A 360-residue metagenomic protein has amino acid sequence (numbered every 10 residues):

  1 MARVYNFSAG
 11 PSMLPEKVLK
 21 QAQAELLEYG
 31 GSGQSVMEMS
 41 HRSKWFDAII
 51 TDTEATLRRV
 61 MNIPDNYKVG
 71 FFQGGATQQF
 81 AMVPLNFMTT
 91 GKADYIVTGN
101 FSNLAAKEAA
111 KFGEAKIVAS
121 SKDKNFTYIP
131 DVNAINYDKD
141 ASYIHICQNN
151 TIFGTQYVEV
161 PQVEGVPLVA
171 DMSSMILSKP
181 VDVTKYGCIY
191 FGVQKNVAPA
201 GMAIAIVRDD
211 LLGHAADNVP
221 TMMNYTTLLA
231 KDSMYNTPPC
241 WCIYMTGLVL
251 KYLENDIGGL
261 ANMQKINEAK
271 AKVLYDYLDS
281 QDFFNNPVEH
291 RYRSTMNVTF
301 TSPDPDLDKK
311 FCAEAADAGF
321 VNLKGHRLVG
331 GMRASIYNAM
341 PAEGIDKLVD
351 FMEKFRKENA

Functional and structural regions predicted by a protein language model:
A2-V4, G330-A360: PLP-dependent enzyme catalytic core of the Aspartate aminotransferase-like
R3-E54: A glycine-/small-polar-enriched, mobile loop at the entrance of the PLP active site in fold-type I
G10, A109, S120-I176: Active-site phosphate-binding strand-loop segment of PLP-dependent enzymes
G33-Q79, N86, N100, E108: Conserved N-terminal alpha-helix of the aminotransferase class I/II PLP-enzyme fold
T77-I144: PLP-dependent aminotransferase-like
C188, V193-Y275, E289, E358-A360: Active-site C-terminal subdomain of aminotransferase-like
F284-E314: Conserved PLP-binding catalytic core of the aspartate aminotransferase-like
